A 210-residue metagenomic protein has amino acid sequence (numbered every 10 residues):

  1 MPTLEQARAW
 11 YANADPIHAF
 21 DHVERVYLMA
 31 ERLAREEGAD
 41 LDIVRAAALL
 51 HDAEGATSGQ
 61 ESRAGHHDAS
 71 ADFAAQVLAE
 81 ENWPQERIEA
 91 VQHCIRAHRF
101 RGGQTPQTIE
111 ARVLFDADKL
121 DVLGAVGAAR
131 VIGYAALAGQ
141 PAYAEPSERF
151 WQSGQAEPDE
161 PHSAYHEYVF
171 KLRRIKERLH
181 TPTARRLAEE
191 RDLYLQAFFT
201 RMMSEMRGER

Functional and structural regions predicted by a protein language model:
M1-R8: Short alpha-helical hairpin
P2, H18, D40-R45: N-terminal glycine-rich anion-binding loops that anchor highly charged ligand groups
A12-E37, L50, G103-R210: Divalent metal-dependent phosphate-bond-processing catalytic cores, especially two-metal-ion Mg2+/Mn2+ enzymes that act
V26, G65-A79: An active-site-proximal "capping" alpha-helix that borders the catalytic cofactor pocket
L41-Q60, H66, S70, A90-R101: His-Asp-centered metal-binding catalytic motifs of divalent-metal-dependent phosphohydrolases/nucleases
V77-F115: Hydrophobic, well-structured mid-protein blocks that either form specific transmembrane helices
